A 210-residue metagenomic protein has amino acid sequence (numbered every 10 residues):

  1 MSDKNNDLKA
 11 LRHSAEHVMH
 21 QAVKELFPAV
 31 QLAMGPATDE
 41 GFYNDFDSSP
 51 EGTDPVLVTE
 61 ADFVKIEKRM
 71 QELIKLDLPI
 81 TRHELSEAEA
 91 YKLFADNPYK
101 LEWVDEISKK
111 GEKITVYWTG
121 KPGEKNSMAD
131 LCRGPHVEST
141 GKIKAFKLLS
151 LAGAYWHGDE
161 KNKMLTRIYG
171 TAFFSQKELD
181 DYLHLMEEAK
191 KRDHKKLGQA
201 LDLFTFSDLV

Functional and structural regions predicted by a protein language model:
M1-A10, Q31-M34, Y43-V210: Auxiliary tRNA-acceptor-end handling modules of aminoacyl-tRNA synthetases
L8-F27: Active/ligand-binding-proximal structured segments within catalytic/core domains that scaffold catalytic residues
P36-T38: Structural signature of FAD isoalloxazine-binding scaffolds in flavoprotein oxidoreductases
